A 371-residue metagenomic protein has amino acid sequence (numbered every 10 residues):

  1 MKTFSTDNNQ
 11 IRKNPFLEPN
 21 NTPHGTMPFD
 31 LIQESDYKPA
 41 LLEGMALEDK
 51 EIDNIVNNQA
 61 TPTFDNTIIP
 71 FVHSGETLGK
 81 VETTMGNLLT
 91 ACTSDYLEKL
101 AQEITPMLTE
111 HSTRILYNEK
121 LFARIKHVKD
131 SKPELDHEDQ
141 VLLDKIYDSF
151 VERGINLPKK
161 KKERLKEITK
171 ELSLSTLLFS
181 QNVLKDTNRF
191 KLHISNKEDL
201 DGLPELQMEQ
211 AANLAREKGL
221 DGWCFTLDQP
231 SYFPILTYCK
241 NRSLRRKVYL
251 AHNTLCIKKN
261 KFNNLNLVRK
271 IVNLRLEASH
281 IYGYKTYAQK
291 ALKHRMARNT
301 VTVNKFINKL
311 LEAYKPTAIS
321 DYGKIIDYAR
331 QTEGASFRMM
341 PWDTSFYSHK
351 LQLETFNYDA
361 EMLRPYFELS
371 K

Functional and structural regions predicted by a protein language model:
K2-L203, C224: N-terminal helix-rich structural modules
G25-Q33, G86-A91, V151, H252-K261 (+3 more regions): Glycine- and acidic
D65, K132-P133, E209, L214-A215 (+1 more regions): A short, flexible low-complexity segment enriched in Lys/Arg and Gly/Pro that occurs in N-terminal basic tails
I68-L78, V248, H252, I271-R275 (+1 more regions): Short alpha-helical scaffolding segments that buttress acidic/His motifs in well-ordered protein cores
L142-L143, E171-L174, Q181, K185-T226 (+4 more regions): Active-site-proximal, well-structured secondary-structure segments within enzyme catalytic domains
G154-E167, L255-N273, E277-A288: A conserved hydrophobic secondary-structure block that centers on an alpha-helix together with its immediately flanking
E217-L255, T344-S345: Active-site-adjacent "gating/activation" loops or surface patches in catalytic cores
